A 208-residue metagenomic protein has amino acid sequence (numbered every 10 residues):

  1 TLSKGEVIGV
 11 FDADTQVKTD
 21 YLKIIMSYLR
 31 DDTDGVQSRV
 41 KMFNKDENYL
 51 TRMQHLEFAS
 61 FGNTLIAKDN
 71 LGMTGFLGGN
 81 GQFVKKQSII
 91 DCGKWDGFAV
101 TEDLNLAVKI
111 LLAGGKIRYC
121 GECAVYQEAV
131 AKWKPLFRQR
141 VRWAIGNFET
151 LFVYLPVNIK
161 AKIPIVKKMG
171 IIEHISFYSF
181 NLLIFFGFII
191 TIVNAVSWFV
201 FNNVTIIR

Functional and structural regions predicted by a protein language model:
T1-E6, T19-V100, F137, V141-F152: Long helical/loop segments within the catalytic core of UDP-sugar-dependent glycosyltransferases, especially the large
Q16: Cytosolic nucleotide-binding catalytic cores of signal-transduction proteins
K68, L104, V125-Y126: Positions that flank functional sites
G72, A131-R208: Basic/Trp-rich segment in TM-proximal cytosolic loops or flexible interdomain/linker regions
A107-V125: Catalytic donor-sugar/metal-binding loop of nucleotide-sugar-dependent glycosyltransferases
G121-P135: Active-site donor/metal-binding and catalytic loop motifs of nucleotide-sugar-dependent glycosylation enzymes
